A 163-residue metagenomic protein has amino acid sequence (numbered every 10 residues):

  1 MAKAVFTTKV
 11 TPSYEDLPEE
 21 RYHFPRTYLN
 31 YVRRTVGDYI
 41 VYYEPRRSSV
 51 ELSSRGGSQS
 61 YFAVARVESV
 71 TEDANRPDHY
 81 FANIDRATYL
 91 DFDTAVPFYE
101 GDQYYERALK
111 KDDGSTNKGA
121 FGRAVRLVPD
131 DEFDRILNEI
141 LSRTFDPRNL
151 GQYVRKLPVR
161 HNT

Functional and structural regions predicted by a protein language model:
A2, V36-I40, S58-Q59, H79: Short, surface-exposed beta-edge/turn micro-motifs
A4-R21: Short, basic/aromatic beta-hairpin or loop at an interaction surface
P12, R26-Y31, E72-T163: Contiguous surface segments at macromolecular interaction interfaces
P18-D38: Short, flexible N-terminal segments of the mature chain
F24, Y42-Y43, V64: Short His-Asn-centered micro-motif
V32-S53: Short coil-to-beta transition motif at edge beta-strands of beta-rich domains
R46, A65-T71, R86-T88: Short beta-alpha junction loops
L52-T71: Short beta-strand-centered aromatic/proline hotspots
